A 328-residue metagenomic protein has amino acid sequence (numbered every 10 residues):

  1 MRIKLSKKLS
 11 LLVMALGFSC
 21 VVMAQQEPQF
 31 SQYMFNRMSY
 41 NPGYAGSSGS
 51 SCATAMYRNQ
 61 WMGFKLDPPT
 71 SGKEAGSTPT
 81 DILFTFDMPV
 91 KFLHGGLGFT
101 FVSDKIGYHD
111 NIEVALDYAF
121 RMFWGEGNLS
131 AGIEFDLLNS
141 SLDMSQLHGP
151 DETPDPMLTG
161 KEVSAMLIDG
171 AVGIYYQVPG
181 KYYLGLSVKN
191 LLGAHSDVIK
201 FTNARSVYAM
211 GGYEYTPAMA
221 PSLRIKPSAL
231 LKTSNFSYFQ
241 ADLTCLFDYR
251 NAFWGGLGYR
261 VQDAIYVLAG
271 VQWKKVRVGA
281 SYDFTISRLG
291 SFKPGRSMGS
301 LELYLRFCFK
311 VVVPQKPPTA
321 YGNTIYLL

Functional and structural regions predicted by a protein language model:
M1-L11: Bacterial N-terminal signal peptides that target proteins for export
K4, A24-Q25: Extreme N-terminus of proteins, especially the signal/transit-peptide cleavage junction and the first residues
A15-L16: Short, linear, compositionally biased motifs with a strong N-terminal bias
Q25-L328: Subset of outer-membrane beta-barrel
